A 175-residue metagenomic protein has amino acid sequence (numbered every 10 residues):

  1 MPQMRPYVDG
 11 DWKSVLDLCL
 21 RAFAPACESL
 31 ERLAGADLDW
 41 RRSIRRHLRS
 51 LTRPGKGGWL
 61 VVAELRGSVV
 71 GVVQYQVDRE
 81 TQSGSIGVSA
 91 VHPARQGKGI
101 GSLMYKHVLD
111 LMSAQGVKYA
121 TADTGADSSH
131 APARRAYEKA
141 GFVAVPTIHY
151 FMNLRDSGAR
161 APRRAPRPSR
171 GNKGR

Functional and structural regions predicted by a protein language model:
M1-K13, D17, R21, C27-L30 (+1 more regions): Conserved N-terminal entry element of GNAT/NAT acetyltransferase domains
D9, L20-R49: Conserved GNAT-fold acetyl-CoA-binding loop/helix
V62, S68-Q76, S85, A90: Conserved beta-strand in the GNAT
V77-G87, Q96, K118, V145: A conserved beta-turn-beta hairpin within the catalytic core of GNAT-like acetyltransferases that forms part
V91, G97-D110, R135, K139: Conserved acetyl-CoA-binding loop-helix of GNAT-fold acetyltransferases
Q96, T121-A133, F151-R155: Conserved beta-strand-loop-alpha-helix junction that forms the acyl-donor binding cleft
S102, K118, A126-P146: Conserved active-site alpha-helix within GNAT-family acetyltransferase domains
T124, E138-R175: Terminal substrate-recognition subdomain of acyl/acetyltransferases
